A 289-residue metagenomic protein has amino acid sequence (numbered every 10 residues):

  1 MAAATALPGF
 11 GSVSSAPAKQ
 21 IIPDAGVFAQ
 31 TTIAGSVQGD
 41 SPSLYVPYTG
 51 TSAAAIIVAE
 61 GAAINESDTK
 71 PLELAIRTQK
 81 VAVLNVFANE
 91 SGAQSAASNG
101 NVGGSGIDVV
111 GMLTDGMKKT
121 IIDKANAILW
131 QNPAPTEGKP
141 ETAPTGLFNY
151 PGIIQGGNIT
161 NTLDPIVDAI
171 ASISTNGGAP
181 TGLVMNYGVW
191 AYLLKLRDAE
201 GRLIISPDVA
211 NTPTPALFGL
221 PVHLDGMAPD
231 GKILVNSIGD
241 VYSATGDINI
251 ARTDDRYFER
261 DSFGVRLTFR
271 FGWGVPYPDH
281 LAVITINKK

Functional and structural regions predicted by a protein language model:
M1-G35, R252-K289: Protruding loop/beta-arch "assembly-hinge" segments enriched in small, turn-prone residues
A2-V83, N161-D164: Assembly/oligomerization interface modules of large self-assembling protein complexes
A3, Y48, N89, Y187 (+1 more regions): Residues immediately flanking
S14-A29, V109-I121, A125, A169 (+1 more regions): Short, Φ-rich (hydrophobic/aromatic) sequence segments
D40, G146-F258, F263, F269-F271: Extended oligomerization regions of viral-like shell subunits
L44, V81-F87, L224, L267: Short amphipathic
A54-I57, V86, S95-A96, Y192-K195 (+2 more regions): Short helix/loop capping segments that flank catalytic or ligand/cofactor-binding pockets
A75, K80-S172, V283-K289: Alpha-helical scaffold segments that mediate packing/assembly in large oligomeric complexes
